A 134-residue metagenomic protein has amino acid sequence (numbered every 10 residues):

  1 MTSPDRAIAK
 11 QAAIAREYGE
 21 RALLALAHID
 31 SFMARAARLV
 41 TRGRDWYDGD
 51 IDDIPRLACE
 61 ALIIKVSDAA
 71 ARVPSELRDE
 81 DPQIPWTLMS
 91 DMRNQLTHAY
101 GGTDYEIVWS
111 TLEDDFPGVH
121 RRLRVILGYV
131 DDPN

Functional and structural regions predicted by a protein language model:
M1-N134: Solvent-exposed interaction patches of small proteins and small membrane subunits
